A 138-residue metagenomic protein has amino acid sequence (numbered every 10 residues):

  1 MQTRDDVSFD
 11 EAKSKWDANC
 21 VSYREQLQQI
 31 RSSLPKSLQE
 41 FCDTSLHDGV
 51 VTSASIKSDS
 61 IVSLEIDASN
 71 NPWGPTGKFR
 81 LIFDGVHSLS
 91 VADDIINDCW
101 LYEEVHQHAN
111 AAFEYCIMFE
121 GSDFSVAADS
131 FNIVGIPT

Functional and structural regions predicted by a protein language model:
M1-T138: Surface-exposed, interaction-prone regions used to assemble/regulate multi-protein complexes
